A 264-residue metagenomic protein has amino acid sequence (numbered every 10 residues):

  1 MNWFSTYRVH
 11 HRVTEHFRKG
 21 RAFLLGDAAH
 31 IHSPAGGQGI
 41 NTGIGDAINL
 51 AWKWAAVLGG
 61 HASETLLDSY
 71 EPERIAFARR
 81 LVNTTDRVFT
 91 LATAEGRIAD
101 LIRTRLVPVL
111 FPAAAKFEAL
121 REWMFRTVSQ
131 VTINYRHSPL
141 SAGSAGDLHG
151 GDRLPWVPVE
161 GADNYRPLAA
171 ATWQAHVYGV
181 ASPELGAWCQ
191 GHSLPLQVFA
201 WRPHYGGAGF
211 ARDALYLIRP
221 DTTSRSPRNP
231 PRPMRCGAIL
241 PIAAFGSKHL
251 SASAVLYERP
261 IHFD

Functional and structural regions predicted by a protein language model:
M1-Q38, T42, A62, I75-F77 (+2 more regions): FAD/FMN-dependent oxidoreductases across multiple families
G26-D27, D46, R219-D221: Acidic active-site catalytic centers that drive phospho-/nucleotidyl reactions and related ester hydrolyses
S33, W52, T65-D68: Positions in alpha-helical segments
G36, W52-A55, R228: Hydrophobic alpha-helical membrane-insertion segments
G45-K53: Short amphipathic alpha-helical face segments that pack within enzyme cores and frequently flank/anchor catalytic
V57-D264: Helical substrate-recognition/capping region of FAD-dependent monooxygenase/halogenase enzymes
